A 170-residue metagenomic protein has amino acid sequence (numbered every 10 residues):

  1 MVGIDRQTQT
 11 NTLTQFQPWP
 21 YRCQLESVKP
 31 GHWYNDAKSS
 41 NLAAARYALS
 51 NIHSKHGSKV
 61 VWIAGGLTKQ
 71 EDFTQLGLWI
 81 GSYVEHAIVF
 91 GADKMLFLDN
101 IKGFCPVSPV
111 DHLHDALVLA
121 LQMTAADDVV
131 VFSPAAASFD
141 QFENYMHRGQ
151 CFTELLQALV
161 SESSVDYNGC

Functional and structural regions predicted by a protein language model:
M1-Y83: Nucleotide phosphate-binding/pyrophosphate-handling subdomain across enzymes that bind or process nucleotide phosphates
L42, L96, A136-D140: Short glycine-rich, flexible loops that bind phosphorylated cofactors or substrates
Y47-S54, L78, D99, Q122 (+1 more regions): Short, well-ordered alpha-helices that flank and scaffold nucleotide-derived cofactor binding pockets
T74-D128, Y167-C170: C-terminal helical cap/extension that packs against the catalytic core of soluble nucleotide-cofactor enzymes
V131-A135: Short beta-strands and strand-loop turn motifs
F142-Y145: Short, solvent-exposed loop/turn segments at secondary-structure boundaries
L156-C170: SAM-dependent methyltransferases
